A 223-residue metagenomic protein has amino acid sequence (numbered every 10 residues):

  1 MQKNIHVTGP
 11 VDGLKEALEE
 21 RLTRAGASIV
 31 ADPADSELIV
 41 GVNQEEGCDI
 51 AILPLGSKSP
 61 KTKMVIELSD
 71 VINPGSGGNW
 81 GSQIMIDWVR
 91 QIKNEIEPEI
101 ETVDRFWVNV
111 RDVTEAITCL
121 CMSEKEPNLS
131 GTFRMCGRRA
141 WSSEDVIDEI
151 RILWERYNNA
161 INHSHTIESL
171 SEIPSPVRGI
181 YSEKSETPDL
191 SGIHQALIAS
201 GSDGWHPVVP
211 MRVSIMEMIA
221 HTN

Functional and structural regions predicted by a protein language model:
M1-H6, L22, L190-N223: Amphipathic terminal alpha-helices
M1-M64, L68-V71: N-terminal Rossmann-like NAD(P)+-binding domain of SDR-like oxidoreductases, especially those catalyzing
N4, E97, S130-T132: Residue-level preference for the first positions of well-ordered beta-strands
E16-T23, I84-M85, V146-L153: Short, aromatic/basic amphipathic alpha-helical patches
E20-R24, E115, C119-M122, I152 (+1 more regions): Short, well-ordered alpha-helices that flank and scaffold nucleotide-derived cofactor binding pockets
P60-C119, I150: NAD(P)-dependent short-chain dehydrogenase/reductase
V103-F106, R139, P207: Aromatic-acidic/polar surface patches that form glycan- and anion
S123-S185, P210-T222: Mid/C-terminal beta-alpha module of Rossmann-like enzyme folds, strongest in SDR-family dehydrogenases/epimerases
